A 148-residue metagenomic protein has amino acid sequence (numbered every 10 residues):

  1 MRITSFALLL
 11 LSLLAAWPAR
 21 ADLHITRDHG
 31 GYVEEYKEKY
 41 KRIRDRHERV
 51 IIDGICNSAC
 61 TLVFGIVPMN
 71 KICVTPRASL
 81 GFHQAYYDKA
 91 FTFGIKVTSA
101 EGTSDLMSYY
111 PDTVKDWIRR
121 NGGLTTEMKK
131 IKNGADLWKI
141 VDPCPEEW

Functional and structural regions predicted by a protein language model:
M1-F6: Bacterial N-terminal signal peptides that target proteins for export
A7-L14: Bacterial N-terminal signal peptides
W17-A21: Sec/Tat signal peptide C-region and signal peptidase I cleavage site
H24-I25, E34, E38-I51, F91-W148: Charged, glycine-interspersed solvent-exposed loop segments at helix/strand-loop junctions that cap or gate access
R27-Y36, I52-L62: Gly/Ser-rich catalytic serine loop of serine hydrolases
D45-H47, C56-A59, V67, T75-R77: Extracytoplasmic
I51-D53, V63, S79-Q84: Soluble periplasmic/extracytoplasmic beta-strand elements of cell-envelope proteins
P68-D88, E146-W148: Gly/Pro- and small hydrophobic-enriched strand-loop and loop-to-helix capping segments that sit at the rims
